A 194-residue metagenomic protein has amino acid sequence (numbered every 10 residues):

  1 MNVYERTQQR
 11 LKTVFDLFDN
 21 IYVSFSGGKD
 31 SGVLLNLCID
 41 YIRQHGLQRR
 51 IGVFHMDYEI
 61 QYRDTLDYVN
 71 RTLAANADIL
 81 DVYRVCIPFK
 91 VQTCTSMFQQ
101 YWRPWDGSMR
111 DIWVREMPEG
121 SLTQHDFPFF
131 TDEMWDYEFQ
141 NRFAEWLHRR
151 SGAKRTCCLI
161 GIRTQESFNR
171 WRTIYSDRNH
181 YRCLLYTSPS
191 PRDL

Functional and structural regions predicted by a protein language model:
M1-S188: ATP-dependent adenylation/nucleotidyltransferase module used to activate substrates
P189-L194: A short, hydrophobic C-terminal helix/tail in secreted or cell-surface proteins
